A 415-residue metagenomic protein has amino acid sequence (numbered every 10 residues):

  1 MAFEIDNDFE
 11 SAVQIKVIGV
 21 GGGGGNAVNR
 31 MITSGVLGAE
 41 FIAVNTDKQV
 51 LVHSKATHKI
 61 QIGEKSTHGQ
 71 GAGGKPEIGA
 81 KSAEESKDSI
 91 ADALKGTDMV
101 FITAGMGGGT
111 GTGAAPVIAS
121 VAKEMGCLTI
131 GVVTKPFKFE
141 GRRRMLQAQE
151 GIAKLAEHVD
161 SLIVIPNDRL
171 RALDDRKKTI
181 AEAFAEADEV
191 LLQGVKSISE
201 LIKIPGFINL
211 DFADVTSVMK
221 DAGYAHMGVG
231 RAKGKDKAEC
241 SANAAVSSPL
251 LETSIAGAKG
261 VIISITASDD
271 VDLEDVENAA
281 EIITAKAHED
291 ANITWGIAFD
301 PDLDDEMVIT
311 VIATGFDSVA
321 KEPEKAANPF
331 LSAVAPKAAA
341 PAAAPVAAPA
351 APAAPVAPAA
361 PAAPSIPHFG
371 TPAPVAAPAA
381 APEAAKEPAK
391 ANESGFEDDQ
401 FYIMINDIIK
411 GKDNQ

Functional and structural regions predicted by a protein language model:
M1-Q415: Tubulin/FtsZ superfamily GTPase core signature
